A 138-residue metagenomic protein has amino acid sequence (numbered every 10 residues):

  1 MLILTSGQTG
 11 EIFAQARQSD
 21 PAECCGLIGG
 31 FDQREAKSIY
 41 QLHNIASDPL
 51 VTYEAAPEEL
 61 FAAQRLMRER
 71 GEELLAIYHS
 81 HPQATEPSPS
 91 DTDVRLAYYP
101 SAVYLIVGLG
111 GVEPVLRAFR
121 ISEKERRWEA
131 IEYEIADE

Functional and structural regions predicted by a protein language model:
M1-L74, Q83-E138: Conserved beta-strand-loop surface patch within small alpha/beta domains used for substrate/adaptor or ligand engagement
S80: Short, well-ordered beta-to-alpha junction loops that form the rim of enzyme active sites and present histidine/acidic
